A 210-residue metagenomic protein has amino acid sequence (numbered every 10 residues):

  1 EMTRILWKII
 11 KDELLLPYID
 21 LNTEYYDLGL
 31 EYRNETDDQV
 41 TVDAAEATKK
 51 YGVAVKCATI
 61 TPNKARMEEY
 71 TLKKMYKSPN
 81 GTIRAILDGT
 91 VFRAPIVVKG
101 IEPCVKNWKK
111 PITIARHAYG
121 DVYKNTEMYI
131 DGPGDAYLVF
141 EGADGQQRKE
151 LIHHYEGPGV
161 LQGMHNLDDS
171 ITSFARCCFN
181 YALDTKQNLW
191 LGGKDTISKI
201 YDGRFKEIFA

Functional and structural regions predicted by a protein language model:
E1-I9, E13-L16, L138-A210: Glycine-rich phosphate/diphosphate-binding loop of Rossmann-like nucleotide-binding domains
E1-M2, L6-T36, A45-T48: N-terminal alpha-helical transmembrane segments of multi-pass membrane transport and channel/translocase proteins
L16-D20, I86-G89, A210: Structural alpha-beta junctions
I19-T23, N125, Q187-L189: Residue-level recognition of the N-termini of beta-strands and the immediately preceding loop/turn
Y26, A58-I60, Q187-L189: Short acidic (Asp/Glu) and glycine-rich catalytic loops that position anionic groups and cofactors
E31-Q147: N-terminal glycine-rich phosphate/adenylate-binding segment common to multiple enzyme folds
